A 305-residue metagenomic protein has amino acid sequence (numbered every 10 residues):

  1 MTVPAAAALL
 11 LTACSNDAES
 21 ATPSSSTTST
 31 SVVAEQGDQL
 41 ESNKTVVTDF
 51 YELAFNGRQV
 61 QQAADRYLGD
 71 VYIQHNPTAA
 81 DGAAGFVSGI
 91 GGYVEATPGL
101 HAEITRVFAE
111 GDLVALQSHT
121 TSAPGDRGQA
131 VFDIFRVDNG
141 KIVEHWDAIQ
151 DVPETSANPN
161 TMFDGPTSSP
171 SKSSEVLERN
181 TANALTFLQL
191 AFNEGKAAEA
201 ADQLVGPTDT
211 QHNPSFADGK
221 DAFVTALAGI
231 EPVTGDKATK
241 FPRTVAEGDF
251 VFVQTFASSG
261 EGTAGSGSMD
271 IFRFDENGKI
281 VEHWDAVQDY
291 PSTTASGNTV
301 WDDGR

Functional and structural regions predicted by a protein language model:
M1-A6: Sec-dependent N-terminal signal peptides
L10-A13: C-terminal motif of bacterial Sec signal peptides marking the signal peptidase cleavage site
N16-R305: C-terminal and inter-domain tail/linker signature
